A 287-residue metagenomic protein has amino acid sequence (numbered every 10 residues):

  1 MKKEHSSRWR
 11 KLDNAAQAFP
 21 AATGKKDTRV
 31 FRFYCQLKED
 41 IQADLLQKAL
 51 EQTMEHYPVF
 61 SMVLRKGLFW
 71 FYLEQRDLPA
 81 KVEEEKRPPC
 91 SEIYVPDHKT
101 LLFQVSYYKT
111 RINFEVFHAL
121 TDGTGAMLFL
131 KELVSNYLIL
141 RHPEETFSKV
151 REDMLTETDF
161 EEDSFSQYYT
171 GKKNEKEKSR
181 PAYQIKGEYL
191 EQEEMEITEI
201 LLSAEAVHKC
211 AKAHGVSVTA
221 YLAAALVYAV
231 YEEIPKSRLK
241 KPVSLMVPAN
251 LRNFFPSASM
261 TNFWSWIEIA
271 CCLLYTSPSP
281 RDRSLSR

Functional and structural regions predicted by a protein language model:
M1-F69, L78-Q104, H208, E232-S277 (+1 more regions): Acyl-thioester-dependent acyl-group transfer interface
K2-N14, L120-L128, E132-K209, P242: Non-catalytic, low-complexity flexible loops and terminal extensions
V30-R32, R111, I197: Intrinsic-disorder/low-complexity, polar/charged segments enriched in Ser/Thr/Lys/Arg/Asp/Glu/Gln
K38-Y57, E115-K131, I197-P235: Acyl activation and transfer enzymes in specialized metabolism, enriched for ANL adenylate-forming modules
F69-F71, I112: Hydrophobic residues embedded in beta-strands of well-ordered beta-sheets
I112, T219, V243: Alpha-helical scaffolds flanking conserved acidic
P278-D282: Short, small-residue-biased leader/transition segments that mark boundaries at the very start of proteins
